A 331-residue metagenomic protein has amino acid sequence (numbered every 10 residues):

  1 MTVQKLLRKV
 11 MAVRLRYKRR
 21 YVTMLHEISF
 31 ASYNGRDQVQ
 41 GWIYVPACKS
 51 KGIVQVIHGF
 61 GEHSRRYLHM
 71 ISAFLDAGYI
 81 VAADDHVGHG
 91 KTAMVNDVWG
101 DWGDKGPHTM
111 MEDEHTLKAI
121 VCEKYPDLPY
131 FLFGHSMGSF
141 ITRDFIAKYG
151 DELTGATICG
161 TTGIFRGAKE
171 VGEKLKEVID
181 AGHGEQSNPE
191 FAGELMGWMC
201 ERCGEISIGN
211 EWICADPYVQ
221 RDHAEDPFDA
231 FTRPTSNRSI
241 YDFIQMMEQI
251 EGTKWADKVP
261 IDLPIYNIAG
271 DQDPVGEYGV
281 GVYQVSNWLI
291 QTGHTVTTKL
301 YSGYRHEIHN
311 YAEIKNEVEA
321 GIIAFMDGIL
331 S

Functional and structural regions predicted by a protein language model:
Y21-P46: N-terminal cap/lid segment of alpha/beta-hydrolase-fold proteins
H58-E62, S136, D271: Active-site glycine-rich loops that stabilize anionic/oxyanionic intermediates across multiple enzyme folds
A73-D97: Conserved alpha/beta-hydrolase
G103-C122: Alpha/beta-hydrolase active-site loop
D144-T232: Alpha/beta-hydrolase-fold enzymes
N267-A269: Short beta-strand/loop motif that positions the catalytic acidic residue of the alpha/beta-hydrolase fold
P274-Q284: Conserved alpha/beta-hydrolase "acid-adjacent" motif
T292-S331: Catalytic active-site module of serine/aspartate enzymes centered on a nucleophile-bearing elbow/loop
